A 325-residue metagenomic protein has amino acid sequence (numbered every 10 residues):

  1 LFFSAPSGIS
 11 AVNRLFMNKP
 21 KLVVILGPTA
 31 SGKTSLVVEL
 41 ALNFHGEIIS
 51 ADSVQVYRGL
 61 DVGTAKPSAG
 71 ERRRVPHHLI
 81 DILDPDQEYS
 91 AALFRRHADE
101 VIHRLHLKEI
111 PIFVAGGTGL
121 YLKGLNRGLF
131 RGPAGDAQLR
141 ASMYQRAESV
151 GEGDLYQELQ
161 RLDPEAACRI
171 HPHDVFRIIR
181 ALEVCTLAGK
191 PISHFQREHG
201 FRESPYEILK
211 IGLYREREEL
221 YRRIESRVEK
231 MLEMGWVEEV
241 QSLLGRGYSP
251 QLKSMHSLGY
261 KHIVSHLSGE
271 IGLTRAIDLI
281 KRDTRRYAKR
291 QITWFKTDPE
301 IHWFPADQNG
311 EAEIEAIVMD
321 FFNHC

Functional and structural regions predicted by a protein language model:
F3, N13-C325: Phosphate/pyrophosphate-binding catalytic cores of soluble transferases and nucleic-acid-acting enzymes
S4-G8: Intrinsically disordered, low-complexity proline-rich regions
